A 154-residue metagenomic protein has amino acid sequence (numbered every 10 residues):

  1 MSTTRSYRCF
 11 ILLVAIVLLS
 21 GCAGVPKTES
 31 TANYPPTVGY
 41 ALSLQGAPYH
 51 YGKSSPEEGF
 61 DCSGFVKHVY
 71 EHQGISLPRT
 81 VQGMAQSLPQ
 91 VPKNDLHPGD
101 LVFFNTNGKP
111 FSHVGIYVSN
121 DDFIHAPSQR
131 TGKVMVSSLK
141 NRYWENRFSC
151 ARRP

Functional and structural regions predicted by a protein language model:
S2-I11: Bacterial N-terminal signal peptides that target proteins for export
V17-G21: C-terminal motif of bacterial Sec signal peptides marking the signal peptidase cleavage site
A23-E29, G39-Y40, A47-S54, I75 (+4 more regions): Aromatic- and glycine-rich peptidoglycan recognition patches
E57-E71: Active-site nucleophilic cysteine motif
P98-L101: Loop/turn positions that initiate beta-strands
